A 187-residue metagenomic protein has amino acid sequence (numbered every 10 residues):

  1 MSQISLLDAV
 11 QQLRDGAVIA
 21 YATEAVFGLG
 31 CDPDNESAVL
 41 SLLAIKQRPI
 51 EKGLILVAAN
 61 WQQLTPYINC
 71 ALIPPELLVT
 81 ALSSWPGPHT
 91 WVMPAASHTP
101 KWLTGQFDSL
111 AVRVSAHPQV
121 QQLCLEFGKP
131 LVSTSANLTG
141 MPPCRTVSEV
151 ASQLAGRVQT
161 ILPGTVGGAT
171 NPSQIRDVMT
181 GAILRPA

Functional and structural regions predicted by a protein language model:
M1-A187: Active-site-adjacent structural elements in enzyme catalytic cores
